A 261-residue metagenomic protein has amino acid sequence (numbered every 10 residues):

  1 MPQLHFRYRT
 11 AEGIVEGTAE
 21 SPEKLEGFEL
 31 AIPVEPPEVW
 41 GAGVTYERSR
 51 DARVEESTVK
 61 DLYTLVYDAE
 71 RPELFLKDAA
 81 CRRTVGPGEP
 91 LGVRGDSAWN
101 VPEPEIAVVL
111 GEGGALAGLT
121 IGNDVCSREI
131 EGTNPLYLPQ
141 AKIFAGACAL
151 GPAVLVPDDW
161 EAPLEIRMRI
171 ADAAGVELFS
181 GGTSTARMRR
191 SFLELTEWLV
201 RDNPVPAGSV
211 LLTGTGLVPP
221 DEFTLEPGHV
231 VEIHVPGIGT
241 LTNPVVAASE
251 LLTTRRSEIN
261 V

Functional and structural regions predicted by a protein language model:
P2-Q3, T10, E20-D172: Active-site microenvironments in enzyme catalytic cores
R7-Y8, E232: Short beta-strand segments that buttress and anchor functional surface loops
E12-V15: N-terminal glycine-rich, Lys/His-bearing helix-loop that initiates the first secondary-structure elements of many
G17-A19, T224: Surface-exposed flexible segments
A19-E20, R190: Short coil/turn linker and secondary-structure boundary residues
R128-V261: Catalytic-pocket segment enriched in acidic/His residues
